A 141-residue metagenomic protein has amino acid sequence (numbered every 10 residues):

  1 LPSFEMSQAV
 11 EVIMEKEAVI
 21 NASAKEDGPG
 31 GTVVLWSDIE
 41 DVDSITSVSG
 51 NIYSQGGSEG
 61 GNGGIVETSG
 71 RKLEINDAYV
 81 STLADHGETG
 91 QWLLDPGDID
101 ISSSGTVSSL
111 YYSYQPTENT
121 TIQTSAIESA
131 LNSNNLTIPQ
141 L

Functional and structural regions predicted by a protein language model:
L1-L141: Extracellular and secretory-pathway beta-repeat/beta-biased strand scaffolds
